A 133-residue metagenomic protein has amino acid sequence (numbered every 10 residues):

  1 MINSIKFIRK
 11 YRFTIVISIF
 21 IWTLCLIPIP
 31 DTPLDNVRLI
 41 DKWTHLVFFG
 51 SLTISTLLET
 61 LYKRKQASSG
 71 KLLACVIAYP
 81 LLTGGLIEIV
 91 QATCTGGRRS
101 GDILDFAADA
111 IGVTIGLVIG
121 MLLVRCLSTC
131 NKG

Functional and structural regions predicted by a protein language model:
M1-I103, A110-G133: Bulky hydrophobic segments
